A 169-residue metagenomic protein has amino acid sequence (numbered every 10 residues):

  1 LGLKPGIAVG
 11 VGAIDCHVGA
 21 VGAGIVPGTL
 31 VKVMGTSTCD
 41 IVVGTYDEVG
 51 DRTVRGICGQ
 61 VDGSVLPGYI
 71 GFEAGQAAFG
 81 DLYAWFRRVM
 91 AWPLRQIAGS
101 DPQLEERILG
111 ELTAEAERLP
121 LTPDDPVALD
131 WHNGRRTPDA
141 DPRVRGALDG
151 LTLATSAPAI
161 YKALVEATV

Functional and structural regions predicted by a protein language model:
L1-V169: Active-site core segments that coordinate phosphate-bearing ligands/cofactors across diverse enzyme families
